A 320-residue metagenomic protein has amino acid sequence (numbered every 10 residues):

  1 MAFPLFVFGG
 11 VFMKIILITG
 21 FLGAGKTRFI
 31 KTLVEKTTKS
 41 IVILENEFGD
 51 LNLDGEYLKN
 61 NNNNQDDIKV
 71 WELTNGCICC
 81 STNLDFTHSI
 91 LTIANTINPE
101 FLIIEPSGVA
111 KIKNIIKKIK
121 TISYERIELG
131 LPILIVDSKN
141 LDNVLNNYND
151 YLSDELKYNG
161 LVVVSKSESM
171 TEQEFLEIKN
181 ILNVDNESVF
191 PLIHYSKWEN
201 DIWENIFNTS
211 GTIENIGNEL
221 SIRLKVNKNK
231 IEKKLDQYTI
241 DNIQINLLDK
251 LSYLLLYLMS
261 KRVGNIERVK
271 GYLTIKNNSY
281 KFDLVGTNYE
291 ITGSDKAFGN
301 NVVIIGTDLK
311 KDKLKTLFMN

Functional and structural regions predicted by a protein language model:
M1-F12: Short, Lys/Arg-enriched N-terminal segments with co-localized hydrophobic residues within the first ~10-30 amino acids
K14-T19, A24-L145: Nucleotide-state-sensitive switch-loop elements of NTP-binding domains
K59-N62, T121, D150-L152, N180 (+1 more regions): Short, hinge-like loop/turn segments at secondary-structure boundaries
A110-K111, I115-G130, L134-F190: Conserved C-terminal guanine-recognition region of P-loop GTPase G domains, centered on the G4
Y158-V164, S169-A297, L309-K311, M319-N320: C-terminal accessory "lid"/substrate-recognition subdomains
I304: Flexible loop/N-cap segments at domain edges
